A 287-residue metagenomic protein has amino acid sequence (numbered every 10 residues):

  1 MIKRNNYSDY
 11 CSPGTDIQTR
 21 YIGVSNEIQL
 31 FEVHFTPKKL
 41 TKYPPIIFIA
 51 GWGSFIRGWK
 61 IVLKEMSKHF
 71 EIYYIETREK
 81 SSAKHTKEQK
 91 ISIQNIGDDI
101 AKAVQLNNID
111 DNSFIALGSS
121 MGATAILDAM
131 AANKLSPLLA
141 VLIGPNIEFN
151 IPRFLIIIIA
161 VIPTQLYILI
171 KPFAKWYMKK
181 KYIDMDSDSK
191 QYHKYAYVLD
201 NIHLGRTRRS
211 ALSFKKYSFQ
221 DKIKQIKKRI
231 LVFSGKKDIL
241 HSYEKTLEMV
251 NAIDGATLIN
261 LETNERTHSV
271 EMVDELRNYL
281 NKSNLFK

Functional and structural regions predicted by a protein language model:
F31-S82: Conserved HGGG/HGGXW glycine-rich cap/lid loop of the alpha/beta-hydrolase fold
Y73-I115: Active-site loop/oxyanion-hole signature of alpha/beta-hydrolase fold enzymes
L117-I126: Gly/Ala-rich beta-loop-alpha elbow adjacent to hydrolase catalytic centers
A131, P137-Y167: Flexible "cap/lid" loop of the alpha/beta hydrolase fold
I151-P152, L169-K222: Conserved alpha/beta-hydrolase catalytic His-Asp/Glu region
I226, V232-S234, D238: Short beta-strand/loop motif that positions the catalytic acidic residue of the alpha/beta-hydrolase fold
I239-K245: Conserved alpha/beta-hydrolase "acid-adjacent" motif
G255-K287: Catalytic active-site module of serine/aspartate enzymes centered on a nucleophile-bearing elbow/loop
